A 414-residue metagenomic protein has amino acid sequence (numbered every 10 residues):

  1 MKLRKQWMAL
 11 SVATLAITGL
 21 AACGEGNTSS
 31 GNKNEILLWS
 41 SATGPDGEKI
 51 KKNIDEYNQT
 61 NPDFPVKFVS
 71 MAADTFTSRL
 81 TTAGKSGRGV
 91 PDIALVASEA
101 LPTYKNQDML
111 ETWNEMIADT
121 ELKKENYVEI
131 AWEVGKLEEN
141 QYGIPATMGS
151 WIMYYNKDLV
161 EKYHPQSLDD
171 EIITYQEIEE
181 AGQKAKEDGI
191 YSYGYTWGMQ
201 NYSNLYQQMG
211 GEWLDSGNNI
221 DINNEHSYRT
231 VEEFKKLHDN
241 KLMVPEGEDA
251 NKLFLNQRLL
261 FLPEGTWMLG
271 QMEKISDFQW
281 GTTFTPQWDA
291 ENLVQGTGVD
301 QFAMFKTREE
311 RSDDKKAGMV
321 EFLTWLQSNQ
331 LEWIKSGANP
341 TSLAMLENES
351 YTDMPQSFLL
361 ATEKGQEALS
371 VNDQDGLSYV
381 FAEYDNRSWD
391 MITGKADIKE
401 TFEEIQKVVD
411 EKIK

Functional and structural regions predicted by a protein language model:
K2-A13, I17, C23-T103, T120-L122 (+8 more regions): Conserved N-terminal structural module of periplasmic/extracytoplasmic solute-binding proteins
Q59, I117-T120, W132-Q200, E212-P245 (+3 more regions): Helix-loop-helix "hinge/cap" segment bordering the ligand-binding cleft or interdomain interface
Q59, P65, D239-L242, K274-N339 (+1 more regions): Extracytoplasmic/periplasmic substrate-recognition and gating elements
T77-R79, G198, G211-D277, T285 (+2 more regions): Extracytoplasmic ligand-binding clamshell segments of periplasmic binding protein
G84-V96, M109-E111, G189-Y191, N256-G265 (+1 more regions): Alpha-to-beta junction loops
A97-W151, Q176-A181, G281-T283, A303 (+2 more regions): Hinge/lid segment of periplasmic solute-binding proteins
N114-Y127, D170-E171, G211-R229, K236 (+4 more regions): Short, solvent-exposed loop/beta-turn-alpha elements that line the ligand-binding surface or hinge of extracytoplasmic
T283, I334-D390, E411: Long, aromatic- and glycine/proline-rich binding clefts that accommodate carbohydrate-like moieties
